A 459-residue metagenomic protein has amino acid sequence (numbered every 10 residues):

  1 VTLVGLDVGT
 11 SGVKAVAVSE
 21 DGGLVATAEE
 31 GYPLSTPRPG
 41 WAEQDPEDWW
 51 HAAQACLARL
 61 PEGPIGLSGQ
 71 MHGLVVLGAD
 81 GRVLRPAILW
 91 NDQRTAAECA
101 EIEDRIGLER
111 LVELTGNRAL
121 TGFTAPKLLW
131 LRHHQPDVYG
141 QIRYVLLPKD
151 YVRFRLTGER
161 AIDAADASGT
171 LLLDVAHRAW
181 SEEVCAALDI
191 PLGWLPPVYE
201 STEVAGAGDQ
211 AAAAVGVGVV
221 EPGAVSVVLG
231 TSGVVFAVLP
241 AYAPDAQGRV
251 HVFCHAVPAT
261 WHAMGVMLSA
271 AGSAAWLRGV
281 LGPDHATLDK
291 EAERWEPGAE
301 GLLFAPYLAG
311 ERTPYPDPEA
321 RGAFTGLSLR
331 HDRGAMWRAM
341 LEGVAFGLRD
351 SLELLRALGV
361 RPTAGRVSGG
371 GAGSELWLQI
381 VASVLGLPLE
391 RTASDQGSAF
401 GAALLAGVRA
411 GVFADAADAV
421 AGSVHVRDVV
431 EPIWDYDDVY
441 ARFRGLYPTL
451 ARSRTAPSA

Functional and structural regions predicted by a protein language model:
V1-E29, G66-R105, D137-G140, A237-V250 (+1 more regions): Glycine/Thr-rich phosphate-binding loops that ligate phosphate moieties of nucleotide and other phosphorylated ligands
V8-T10, V112-Q210, A274, A309 (+2 more regions): Gly/Ser/Thr-rich active-site cleft segment
V18-S19, V75-G78, L131-H133, F154-R155 (+3 more regions): Short beta-strand-to-turn element immediately C-terminal to the catalytic PLP-Schiff-base lysine in fold type I
G22, Q44, G66-G69, I88-N91 (+8 more regions): Active-site nucleophile and cofactor-binding loops and adjacent substrate-binding regions of central metabolic enzymes
A26-P61: N-terminal phosphate-binding loop and adjacent alpha-helix
A53-P64, Q135-Y139, E182-L192, S351-T363: Phosphate/pyrophosphate-binding loops at sites that engage ATP/ADP/AMP, CoA/4′-phosphopantetheine, polyphosphate
L108-R118, V430-I433: Short glycine/proline- and acidic residue-enriched helix-loop micro-motifs that form flexible lids or anion-recognition
A165-A263, S269-S273, A286, K290-E291 (+3 more regions): ATP-dependent carbohydrate kinase catalytic cores
